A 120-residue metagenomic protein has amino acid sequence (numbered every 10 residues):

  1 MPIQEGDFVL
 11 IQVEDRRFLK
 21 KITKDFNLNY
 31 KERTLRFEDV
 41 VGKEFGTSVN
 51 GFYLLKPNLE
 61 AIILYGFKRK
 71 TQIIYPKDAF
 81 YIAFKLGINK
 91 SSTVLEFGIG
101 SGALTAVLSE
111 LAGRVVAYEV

Functional and structural regions predicted by a protein language model:
M1-K56: N-terminal auxiliary segments of SAM/dcSAM-dependent transferases
I3-Q4, N89, S109-E110: Flexible, charged surface loops at secondary-structure boundaries
N58-Y65: Short, basic/glycine-rich phosphate-binding loops at helix/coil junctions that contact nucleotide phosphates
G66-F80: Conserved SAM-binding loop and adjacent beta-strand
K77-V94, T105: Short internal alpha-helix immediately C-terminal to a glycine-rich phosphate-binding loop in Rossmann-like
N89-G100, V116: Conserved class I S-adenosyl-L-methionine
S101-G113: Conserved SAM-binding loop of SAM-dependent methyltransferases across substrates and taxa, primarily the Class I
R114-V120: Conserved SAM-binding motif I beta-strand of class I
